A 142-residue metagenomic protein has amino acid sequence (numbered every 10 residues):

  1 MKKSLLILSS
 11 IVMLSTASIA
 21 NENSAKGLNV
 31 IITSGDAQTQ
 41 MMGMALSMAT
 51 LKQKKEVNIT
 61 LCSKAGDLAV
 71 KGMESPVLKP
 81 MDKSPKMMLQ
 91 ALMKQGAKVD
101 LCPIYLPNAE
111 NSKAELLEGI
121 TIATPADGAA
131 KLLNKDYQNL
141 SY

Functional and structural regions predicted by a protein language model:
M1-S4: Positively charged n-region of N-terminal signal peptides that target proteins for export
L6-S10, L14: Hydrophobic helical h-region of N-terminal Sec-dependent signal peptides in bacterial secretory/periplasmic proteins
S15-I19: Non-catalytic accessory regions used for complex assembly or targeting
A20-M48, K52-Y142: Secreted/extracellular ectodomain signature
